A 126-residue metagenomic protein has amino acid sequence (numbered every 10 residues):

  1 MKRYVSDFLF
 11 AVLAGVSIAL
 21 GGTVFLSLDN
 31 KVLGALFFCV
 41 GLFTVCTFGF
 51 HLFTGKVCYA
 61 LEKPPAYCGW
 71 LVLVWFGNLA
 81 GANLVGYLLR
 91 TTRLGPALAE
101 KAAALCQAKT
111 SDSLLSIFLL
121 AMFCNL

Functional and structural regions predicted by a protein language model:
M1-L126: Alpha-helical transmembrane segments and their helix-helix packing motifs
